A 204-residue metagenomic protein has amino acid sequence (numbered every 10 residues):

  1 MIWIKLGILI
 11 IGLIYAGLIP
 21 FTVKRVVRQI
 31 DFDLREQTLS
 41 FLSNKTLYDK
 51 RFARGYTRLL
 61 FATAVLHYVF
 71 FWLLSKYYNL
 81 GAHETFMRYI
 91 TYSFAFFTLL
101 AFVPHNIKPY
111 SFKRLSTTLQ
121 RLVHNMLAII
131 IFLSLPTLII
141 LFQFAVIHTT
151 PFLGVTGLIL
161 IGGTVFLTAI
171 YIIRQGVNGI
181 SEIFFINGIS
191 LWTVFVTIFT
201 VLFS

Functional and structural regions predicted by a protein language model:
I2-R28: N-terminal signal-anchor transmembrane alpha helix
D33-Y48: Perimembrane loop-to-helix junctions flanking transmembrane segments
N44-V65: Interfacial helix-start motif at the membrane-water boundary
T63-G81, F97-L99: Transmembrane alpha-helical segments in integral membrane proteins
L80-F94: Interfacial segments of alpha-helical transmembrane regions
A95-H148: Membrane-proximal helix-loop-helix units in multi-pass membrane proteins
L138-S204: Terminal transmembrane helical module of multi-pass membrane proteins
